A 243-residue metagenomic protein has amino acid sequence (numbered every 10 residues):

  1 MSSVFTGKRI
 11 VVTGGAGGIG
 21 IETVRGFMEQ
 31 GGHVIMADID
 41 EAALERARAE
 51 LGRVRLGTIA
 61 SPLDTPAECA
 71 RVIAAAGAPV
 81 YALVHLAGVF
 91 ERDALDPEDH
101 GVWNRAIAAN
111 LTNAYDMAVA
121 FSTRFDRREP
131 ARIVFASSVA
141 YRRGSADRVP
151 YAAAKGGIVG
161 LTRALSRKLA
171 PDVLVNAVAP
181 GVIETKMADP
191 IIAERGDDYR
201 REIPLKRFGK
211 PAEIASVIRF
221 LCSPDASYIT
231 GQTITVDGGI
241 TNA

Functional and structural regions predicted by a protein language model:
S3-I35, L165: Canonical Rossmann dinucleotide-binding motif of NAD(H)/NADP(H)-dependent dehydrogenases/reductases, specifically
A94-I107, A188, Y199: Substrate-binding pocket helix/loop in short-chain dehydrogenase/reductase
D96, R143-V149, K206, P224: Active-site loop immediately N-terminal to the catalytic Tyr-X3-Lys motif of short-chain dehydrogenase/reductase
A118, A154, T162: Active-site helix of classical SDR
T123, S166-P171, S227: Alpha-helical segment proximal to the catalytic Tyr-Lys
S138: Residue(s) in the substrate-gating loop at a strand-loop-helix junction that position the organic substrate next
R143, R219, T230-A243: Short C-terminal tail/terminal secondary-structure segment of NAD(P)H-dependent dehydrogenase/reductase domains
